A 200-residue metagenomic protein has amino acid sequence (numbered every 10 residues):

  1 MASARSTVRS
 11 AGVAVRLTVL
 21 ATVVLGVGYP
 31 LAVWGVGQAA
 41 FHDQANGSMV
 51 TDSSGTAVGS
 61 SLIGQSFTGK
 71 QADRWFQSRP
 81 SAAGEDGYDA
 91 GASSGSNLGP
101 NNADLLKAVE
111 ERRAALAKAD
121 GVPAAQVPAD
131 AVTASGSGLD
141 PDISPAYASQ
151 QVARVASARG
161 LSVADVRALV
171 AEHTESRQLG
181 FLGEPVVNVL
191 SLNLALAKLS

Functional and structural regions predicted by a protein language model:
R5-S6, V13, G26, L31-Q151 (+3 more regions): Flexible, solvent-exposed loop/hinge segments and secondary-structure transition points
S149-S200: Extracytoplasmic/periplasmic C-terminal soluble domains
